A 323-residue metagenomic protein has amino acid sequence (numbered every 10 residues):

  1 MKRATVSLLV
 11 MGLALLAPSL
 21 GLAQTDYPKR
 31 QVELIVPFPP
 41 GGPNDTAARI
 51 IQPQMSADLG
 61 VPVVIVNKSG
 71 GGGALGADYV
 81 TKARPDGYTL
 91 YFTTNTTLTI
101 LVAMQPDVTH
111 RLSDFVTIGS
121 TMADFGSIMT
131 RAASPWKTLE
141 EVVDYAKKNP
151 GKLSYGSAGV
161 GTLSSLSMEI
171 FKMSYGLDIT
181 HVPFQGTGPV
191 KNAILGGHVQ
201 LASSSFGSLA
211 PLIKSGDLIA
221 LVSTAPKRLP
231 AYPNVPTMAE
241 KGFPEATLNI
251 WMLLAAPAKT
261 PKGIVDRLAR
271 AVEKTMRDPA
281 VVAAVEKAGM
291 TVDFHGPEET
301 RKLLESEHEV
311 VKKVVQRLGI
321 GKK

Functional and structural regions predicted by a protein language model:
M1-L9: Bacterial N-terminal signal peptides that target proteins for export
P18-L20: N-terminal signal peptide c-region/cleavage motif recognized by signal peptidases
A23-D114, K152, G176-S203, L212 (+2 more regions): N-terminal (or domain-start) structured segment
K29-Q31, M173-L177, K214, A239-E240 (+1 more regions): An extracytoplasmic/periplasmic, membrane-proximal ligand-sensing/linker region
M55, K82-Y88, N95, V102-P189 (+2 more regions): Hinge/capping helix and adjacent helix->loop/strand transition within the periplasmic-binding protein
T96-P106, I170-S174, L201-V235, K312: A ligand-binding cleft/hinge motif common to bilobed small-molecule-binding domains
